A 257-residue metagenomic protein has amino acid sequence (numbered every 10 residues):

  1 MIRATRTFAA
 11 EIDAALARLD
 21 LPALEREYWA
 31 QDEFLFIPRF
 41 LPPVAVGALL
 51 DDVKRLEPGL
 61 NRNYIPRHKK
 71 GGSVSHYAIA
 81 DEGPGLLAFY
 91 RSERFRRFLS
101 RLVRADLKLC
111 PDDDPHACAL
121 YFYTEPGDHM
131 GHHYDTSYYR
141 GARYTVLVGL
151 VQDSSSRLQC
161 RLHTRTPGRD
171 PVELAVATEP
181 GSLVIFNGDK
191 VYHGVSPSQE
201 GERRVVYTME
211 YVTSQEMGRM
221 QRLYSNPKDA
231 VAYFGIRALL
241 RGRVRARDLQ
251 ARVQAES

Functional and structural regions predicted by a protein language model:
I2-L19, R157-S257: Conserved double-stranded beta-helix
R3-T7, D13-L102: Non-heme Fe(II)/2-oxoglutarate
E11, L24, F36, G85-L86 (+4 more regions): A general structural-boundary detector
F40, A45, R140-A142, G194 (+1 more regions): Active-site-proximal flexible loops/turns
Y64, Y77-A78, P126-M130, T208 (+2 more regions): Short alpha-helix boundary/capping motifs
I65, P115, S196-P197: Sparse recognition of residues in long alpha-helices and their boundaries
K70-H76, L120-Y121, P227-Y233: Amphipathic alpha-helical surface "interface" segments used for docking/oligomerization or membrane association within
L87, S100-K190, E202, V206 (+1 more regions): Catalytic core of non-heme Fe(II) oxygenases with the double-stranded beta-helix
